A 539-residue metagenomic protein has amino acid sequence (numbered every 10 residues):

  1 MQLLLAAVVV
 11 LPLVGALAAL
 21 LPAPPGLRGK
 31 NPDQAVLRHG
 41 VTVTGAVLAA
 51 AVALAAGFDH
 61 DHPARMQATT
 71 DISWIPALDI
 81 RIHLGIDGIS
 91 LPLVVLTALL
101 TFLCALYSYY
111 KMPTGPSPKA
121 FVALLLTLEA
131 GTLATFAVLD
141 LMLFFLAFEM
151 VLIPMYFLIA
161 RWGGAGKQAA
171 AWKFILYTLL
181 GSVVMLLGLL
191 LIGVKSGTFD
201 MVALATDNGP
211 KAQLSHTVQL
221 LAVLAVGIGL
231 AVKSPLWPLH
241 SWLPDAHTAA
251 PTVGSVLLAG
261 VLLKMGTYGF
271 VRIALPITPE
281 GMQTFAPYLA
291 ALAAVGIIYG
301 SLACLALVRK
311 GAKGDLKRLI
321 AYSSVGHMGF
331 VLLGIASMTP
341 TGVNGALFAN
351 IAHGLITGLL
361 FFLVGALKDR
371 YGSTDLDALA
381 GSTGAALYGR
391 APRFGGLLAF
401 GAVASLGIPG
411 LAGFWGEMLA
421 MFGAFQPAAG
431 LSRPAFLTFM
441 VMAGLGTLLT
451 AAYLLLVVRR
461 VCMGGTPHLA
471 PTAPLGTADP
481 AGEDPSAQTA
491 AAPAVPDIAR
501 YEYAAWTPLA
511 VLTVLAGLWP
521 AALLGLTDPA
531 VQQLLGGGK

Functional and structural regions predicted by a protein language model:
M1-L4, L17-A123, A203, T472 (+2 more regions): Transmembrane helix-loop-helix hairpins at membrane boundaries of multipass inner-membrane proteins
A7-L27, L230-A231, P235: N-terminal signal-anchor/start-transfer transmembrane helix
P32-A46, A169-L179, A391-L397, R500-P508: Alpha-helical transmembrane segments and their helix-start/interface "positive-inside/aromatic belt" motifs in integral
T42-D59, T178-L189, L398-P409, L448-L449 (+1 more regions): Hydrophobic alpha-helical membrane-insertion segments
R65-L78, D200-G209, G423-P427, L431 (+1 more regions): Membrane-interfacial helical/loop segments at transmembrane boundaries in membrane proteins
L103-K111, A130-M142, Y156-M418, F422-L454 (+1 more regions): Hydrophobic transmembrane alpha-helices and their helix-loop junctions in integral membrane proteins
E149: Short phosphate-coordinating micro-motif centered on Lys-Gly-acidic
A250-T252, A386-R393, L454-K539: Cytoplasmic/organellar membrane-interface segments at the starts of transmembrane helices in multi-pass inner-membrane
